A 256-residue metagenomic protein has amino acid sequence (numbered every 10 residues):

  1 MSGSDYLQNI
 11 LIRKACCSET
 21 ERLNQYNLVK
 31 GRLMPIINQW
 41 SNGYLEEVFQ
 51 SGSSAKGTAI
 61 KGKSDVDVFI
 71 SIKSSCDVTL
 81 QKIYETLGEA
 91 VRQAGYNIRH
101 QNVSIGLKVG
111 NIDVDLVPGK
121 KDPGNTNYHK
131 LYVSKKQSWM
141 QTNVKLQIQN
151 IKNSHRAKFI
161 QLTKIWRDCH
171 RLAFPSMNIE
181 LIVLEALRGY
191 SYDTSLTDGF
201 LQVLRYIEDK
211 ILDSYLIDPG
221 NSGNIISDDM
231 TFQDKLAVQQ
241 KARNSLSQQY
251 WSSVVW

Functional and structural regions predicted by a protein language model:
M1-F49, S53-K63, C76-V78: N-terminal regions immediately upstream of nucleotidyltransferase
G3, F49-Q50, A55, I60 (+5 more regions): Extracellular/secreted glycoprotein ectodomains characterized by long, lumenal stretches of O-glycosylated
R32-G43, T86-A94, L162, W166 (+1 more regions): Generic non-transmembrane alpha-helical segments
I37-W40, G62, Y84-N125: Conserved catalytic core of two-metal-ion nucleotidyltransferases
S64-S71, M140-T142: Glycine-rich, often proline-containing surface loops adjacent to acidic residues and nearby aromatics that form
F69-E89: A broadly used, surface-exposed interaction patch
H100-Q101, G110-Q161: Glycine- and acidic-residue-rich phosphate-binding/metal-coordinating active-site segment common to enzymes that handle
A157-W256: Conserved nucleotidyltransferase catalytic core and NTase-mimicking acidic/glycine-rich helix/loop elements in nucleic
